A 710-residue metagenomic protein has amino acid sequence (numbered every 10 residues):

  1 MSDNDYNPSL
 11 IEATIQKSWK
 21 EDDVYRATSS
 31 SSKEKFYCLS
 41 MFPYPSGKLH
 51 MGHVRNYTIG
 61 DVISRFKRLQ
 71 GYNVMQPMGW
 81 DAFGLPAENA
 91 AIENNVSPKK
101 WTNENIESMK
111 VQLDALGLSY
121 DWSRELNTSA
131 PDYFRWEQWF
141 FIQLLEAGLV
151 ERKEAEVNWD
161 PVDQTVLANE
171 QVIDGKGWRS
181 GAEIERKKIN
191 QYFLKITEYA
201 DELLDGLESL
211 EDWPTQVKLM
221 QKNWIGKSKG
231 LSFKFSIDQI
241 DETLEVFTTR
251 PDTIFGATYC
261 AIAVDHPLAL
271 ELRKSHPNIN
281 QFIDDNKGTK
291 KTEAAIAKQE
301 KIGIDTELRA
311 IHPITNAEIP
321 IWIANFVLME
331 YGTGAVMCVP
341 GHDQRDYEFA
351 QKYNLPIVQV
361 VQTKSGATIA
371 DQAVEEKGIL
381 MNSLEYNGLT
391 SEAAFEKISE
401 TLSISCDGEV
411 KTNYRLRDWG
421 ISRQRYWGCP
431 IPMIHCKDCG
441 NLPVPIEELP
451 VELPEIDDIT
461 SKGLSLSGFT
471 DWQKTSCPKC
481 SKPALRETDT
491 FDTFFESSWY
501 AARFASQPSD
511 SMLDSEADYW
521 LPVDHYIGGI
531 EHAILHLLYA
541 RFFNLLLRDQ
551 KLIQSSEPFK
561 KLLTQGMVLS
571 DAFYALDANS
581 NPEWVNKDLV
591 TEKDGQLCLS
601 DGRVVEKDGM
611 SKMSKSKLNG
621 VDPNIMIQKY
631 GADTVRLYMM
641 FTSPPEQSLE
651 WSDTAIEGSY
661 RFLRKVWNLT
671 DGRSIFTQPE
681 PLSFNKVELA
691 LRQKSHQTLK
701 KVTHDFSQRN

Functional and structural regions predicted by a protein language model:
M1-L39, R68-P77, W101-S108, D212 (+2 more regions): Conserved oxyanion/phosphate-binding beta-strand-loop segments in alpha/beta enzyme cores
M1-N7, G378-M381, E680-S683: Short, contiguous pre-domain boundary segments
D5, T14, S18-D22, E93-F247 (+7 more regions): Residue patterns forming the tRNA-binding/recognition surfaces of aminoacyl-tRNA synthetases and related DALR
Y6-P8, T28-S29, K222-W224, K298-E300 (+3 more regions): Conserved, non-catalytic sequence blocks in retroelement Pol enzymes and Pol-derived host proteins
T28-V96, T102, E125-F140, T248-T249 (+2 more regions): N-terminal catalytic cores of NTP/NDP-binding nucleotidyl/phosphoryl-transfer enzymes
Y44-M75, I173-W178, L308, Y331-Q362 (+3 more regions): Conserved active-site neighborhood of enzyme catalytic/cofactor-binding cores
G60, N73, H266-I369: Catalytic alpha/beta core of large soluble enzyme barrels
